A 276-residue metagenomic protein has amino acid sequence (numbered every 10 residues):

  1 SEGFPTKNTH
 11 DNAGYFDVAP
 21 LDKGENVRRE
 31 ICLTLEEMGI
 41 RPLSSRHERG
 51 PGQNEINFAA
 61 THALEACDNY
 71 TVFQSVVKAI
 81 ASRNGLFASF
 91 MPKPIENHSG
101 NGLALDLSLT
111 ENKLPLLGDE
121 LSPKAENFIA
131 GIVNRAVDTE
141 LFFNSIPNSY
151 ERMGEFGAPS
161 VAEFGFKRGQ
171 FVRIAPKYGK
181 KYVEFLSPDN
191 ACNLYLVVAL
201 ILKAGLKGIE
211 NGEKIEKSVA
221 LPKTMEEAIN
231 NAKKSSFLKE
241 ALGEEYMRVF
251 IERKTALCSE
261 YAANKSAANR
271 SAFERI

Functional and structural regions predicted by a protein language model:
S1-I276: Glycine-rich, acidic/polar active-site loops that bind/position phosphate-bearing ligands
